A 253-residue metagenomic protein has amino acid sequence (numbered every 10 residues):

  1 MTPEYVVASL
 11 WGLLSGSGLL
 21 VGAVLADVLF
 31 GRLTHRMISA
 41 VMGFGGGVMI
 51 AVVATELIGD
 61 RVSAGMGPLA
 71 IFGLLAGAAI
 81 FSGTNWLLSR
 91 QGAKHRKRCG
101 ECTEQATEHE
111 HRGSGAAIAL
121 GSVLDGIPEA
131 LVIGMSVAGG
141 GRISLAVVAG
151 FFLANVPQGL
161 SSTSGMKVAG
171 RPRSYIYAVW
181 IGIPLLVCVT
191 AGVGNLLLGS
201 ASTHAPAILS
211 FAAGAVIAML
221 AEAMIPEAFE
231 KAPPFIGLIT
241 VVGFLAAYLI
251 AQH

Functional and structural regions predicted by a protein language model:
M1-H253: Intrinsically disordered, metal-sensing/regulatory segments
